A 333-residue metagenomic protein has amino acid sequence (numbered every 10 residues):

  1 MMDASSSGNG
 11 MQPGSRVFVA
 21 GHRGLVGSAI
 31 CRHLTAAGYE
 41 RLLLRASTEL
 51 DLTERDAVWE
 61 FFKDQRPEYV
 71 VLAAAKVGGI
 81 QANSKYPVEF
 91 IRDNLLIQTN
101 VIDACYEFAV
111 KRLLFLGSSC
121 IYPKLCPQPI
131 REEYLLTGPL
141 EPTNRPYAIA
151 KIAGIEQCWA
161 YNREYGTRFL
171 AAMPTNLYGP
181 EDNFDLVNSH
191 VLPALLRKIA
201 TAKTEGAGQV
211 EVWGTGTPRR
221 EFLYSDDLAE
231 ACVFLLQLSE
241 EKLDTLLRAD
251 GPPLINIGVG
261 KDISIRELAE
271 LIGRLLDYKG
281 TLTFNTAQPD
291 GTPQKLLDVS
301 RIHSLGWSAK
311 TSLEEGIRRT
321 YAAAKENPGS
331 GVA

Functional and structural regions predicted by a protein language model:
G10, G21, A29-A37, T201-A333: C-terminal substrate-binding subdomain of Rossmann-fold SDR/epimerase-dehydratase oxidoreductases
A20, R45, V70-K76, L113-S119 (+1 more regions): SDR active-site strand-loop-helix element
T35-E60: Adenosine-cofactor binding site in Rossmann-like domains, unifying the SAM/SAH pocket of S-adenosylmethionine-dependent
R55-L95, E107, K124: NAD(P)H-binding glycine-rich loop region in Rossmannoid oxidoreductase-like domains and their noncatalytic homologs
V77-G78, S119-P127, T175-Y178: Active-site segment of SDR-like NAD(P)-dependent oxidoreductases
T99-N144: Conserved Rossmann-fold NAD(P)-dependent oxidoreductase catalytic core, especially the SDR/UDP-sugar
R112, G117-S118, I155-N183, P193-L196 (+3 more regions): Conserved beta-loop-beta element that borders a ligand/cofactor-binding pocket
P146, A150-A153: Active-site helix of classical SDR
